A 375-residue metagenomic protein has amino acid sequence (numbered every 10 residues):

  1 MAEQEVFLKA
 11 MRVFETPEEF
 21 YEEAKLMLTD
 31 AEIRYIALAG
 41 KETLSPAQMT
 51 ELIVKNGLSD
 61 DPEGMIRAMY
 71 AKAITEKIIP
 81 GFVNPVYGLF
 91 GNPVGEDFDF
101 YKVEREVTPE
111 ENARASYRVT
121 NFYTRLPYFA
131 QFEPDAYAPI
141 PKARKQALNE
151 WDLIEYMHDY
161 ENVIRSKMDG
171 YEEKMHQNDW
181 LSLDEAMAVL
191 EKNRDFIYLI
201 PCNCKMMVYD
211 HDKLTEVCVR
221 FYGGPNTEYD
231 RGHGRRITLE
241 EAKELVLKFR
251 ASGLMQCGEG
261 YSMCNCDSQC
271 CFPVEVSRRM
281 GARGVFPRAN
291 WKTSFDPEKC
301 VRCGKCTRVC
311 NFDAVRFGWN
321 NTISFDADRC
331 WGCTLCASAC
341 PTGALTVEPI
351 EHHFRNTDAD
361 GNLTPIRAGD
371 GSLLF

Functional and structural regions predicted by a protein language model:
Q4-I33: Short alpha-helical segments that sit at the start of domains
E42-K55: Short acidic, hydrophobic short linear motifs in intrinsically disordered regions
K55-A73: Short amphipathic alpha-helical interaction segments
R67-P109, V315-R316, L345-T346: A short, conserved structural fragment
V86, F90-I154: Short, amphipathic alpha-helical interaction segments positioned at domain boundaries
I140-K292: Catalytic cores of enzyme domains
I200-V208, Y261-V274, E298-F312, R329-T342: Local cysteine-cluster metal-coordination motifs and their immediate loop/turn environment, predominantly Fe-S cluster
G253-G260, M280-V309, D313-G332, T346-R355 (+1 more regions): Ferredoxin-like iron-sulfur electron-transfer modules
